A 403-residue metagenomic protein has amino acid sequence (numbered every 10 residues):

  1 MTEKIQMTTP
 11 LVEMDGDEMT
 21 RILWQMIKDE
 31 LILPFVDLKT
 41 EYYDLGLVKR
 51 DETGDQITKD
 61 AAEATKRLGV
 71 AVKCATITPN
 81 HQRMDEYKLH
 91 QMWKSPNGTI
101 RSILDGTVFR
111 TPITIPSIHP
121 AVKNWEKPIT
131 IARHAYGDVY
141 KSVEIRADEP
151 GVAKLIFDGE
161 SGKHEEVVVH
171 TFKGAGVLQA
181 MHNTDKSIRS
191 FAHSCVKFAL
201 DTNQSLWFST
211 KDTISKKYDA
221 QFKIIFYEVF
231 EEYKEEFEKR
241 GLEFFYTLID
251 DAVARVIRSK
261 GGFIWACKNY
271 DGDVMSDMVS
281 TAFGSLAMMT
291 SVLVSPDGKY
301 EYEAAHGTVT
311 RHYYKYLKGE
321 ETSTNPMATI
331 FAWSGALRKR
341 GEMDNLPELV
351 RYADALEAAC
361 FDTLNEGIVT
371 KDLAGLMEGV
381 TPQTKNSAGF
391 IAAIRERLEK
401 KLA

Functional and structural regions predicted by a protein language model:
E3-T9, M19, L23-W24, D29-G54 (+1 more regions): N-terminal alpha-helical transmembrane segments of multi-pass membrane transport and channel/translocase proteins
M7-M26, E30, K154-T247: Glycine-rich phosphate/diphosphate-binding loop of Rossmann-like nucleotide-binding domains
V36-Y42, T202-T210, K234-Y246, G341-A353 (+1 more regions): Flexible, glycine/charged-enriched surface loops at secondary-structure junctions
L47-A61, K223-F263, C267: N-terminal small/polar loop signature for handling phosphorylated ligands or for N-terminal nucleophile
K49-H164, Y270-V274: N-terminal glycine-rich phosphate/adenylate-binding segment common to multiple enzyme folds
V256-A355, D362-E366: Glycine-rich phosphate/nucleotide-binding loop
K318-T324, E342-A403: Internal helix-turn-beta structural module
